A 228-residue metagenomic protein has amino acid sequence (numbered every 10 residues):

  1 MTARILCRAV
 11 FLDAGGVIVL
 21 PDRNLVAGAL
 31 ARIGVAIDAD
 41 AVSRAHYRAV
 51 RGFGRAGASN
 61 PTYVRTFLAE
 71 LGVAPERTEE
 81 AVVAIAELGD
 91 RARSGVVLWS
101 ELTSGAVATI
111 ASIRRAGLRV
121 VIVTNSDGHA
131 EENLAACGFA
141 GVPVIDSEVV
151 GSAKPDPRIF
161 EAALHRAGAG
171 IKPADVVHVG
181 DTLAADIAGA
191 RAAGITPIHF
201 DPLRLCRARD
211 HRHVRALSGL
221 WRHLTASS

Functional and structural regions predicted by a protein language model:
M1-V17, V73, V107, A111-R114 (+1 more regions): Asp-based, Mg2+/Mn2+-dependent phosphohydrolase catalytic module
T2-L118, G128-E132: N-terminal helical cap/lid subdomain that shapes the substrate entry/recognition surface in HAD-like hydrolases
